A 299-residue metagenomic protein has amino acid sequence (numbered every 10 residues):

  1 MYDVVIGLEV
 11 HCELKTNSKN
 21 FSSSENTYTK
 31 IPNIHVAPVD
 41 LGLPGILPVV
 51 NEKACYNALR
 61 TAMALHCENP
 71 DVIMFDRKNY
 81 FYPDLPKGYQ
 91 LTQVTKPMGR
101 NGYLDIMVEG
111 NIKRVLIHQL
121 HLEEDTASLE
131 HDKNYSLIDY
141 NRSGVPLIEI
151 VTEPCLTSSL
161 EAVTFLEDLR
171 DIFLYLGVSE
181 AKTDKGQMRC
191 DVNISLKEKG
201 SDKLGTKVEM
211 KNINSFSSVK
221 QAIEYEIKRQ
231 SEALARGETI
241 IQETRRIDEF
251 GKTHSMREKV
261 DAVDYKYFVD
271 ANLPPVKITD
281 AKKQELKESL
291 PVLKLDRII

Functional and structural regions predicted by a protein language model:
M1-L295: Basic, nucleic-acid-interacting segments
